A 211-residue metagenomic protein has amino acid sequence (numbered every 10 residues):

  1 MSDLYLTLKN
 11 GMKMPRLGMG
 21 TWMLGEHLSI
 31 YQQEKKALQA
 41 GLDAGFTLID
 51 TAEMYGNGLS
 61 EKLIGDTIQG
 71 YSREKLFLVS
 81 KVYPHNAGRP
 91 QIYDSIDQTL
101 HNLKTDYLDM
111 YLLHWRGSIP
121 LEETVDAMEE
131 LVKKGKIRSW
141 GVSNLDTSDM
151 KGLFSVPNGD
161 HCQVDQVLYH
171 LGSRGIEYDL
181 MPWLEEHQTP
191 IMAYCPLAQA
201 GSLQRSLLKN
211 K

Functional and structural regions predicted by a protein language model:
M1-L76: N-terminal binding-site loop/beta-alpha segment at the start of enzyme catalytic domains that lines or forms
L8-K9, L42-D43, G65-K75, D97-D106 (+3 more regions): Acidic (Asp/Glu)-rich catalytic clusters
M19, G41, I49, I64 (+7 more regions): Conserved, mostly hydrophobic/aromatic
G20-Q32, S80-P90, H114, I119: Active-site mouth loops of central-metabolism enzymes
L28-L42, G88-L103, E123, S148-F154 (+1 more regions): Short, acidic/polar
E74-N86, M110-H114, N144, V167-Y169: A short, structured active-site edge motif that brings together acidic residues
L100-I119: Active-site groove signature of glycoside hydrolases
R116-K211: Beta/alpha (TIM)-barrel catalytic core signal, keyed to glycine-rich beta->alpha loops juxtaposed to Asp/Glu that bind
